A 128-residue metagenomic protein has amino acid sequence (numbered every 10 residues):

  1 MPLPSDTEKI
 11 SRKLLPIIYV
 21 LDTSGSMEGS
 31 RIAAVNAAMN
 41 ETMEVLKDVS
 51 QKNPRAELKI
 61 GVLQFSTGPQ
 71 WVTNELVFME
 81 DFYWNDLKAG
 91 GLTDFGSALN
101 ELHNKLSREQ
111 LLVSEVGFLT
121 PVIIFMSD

Functional and structural regions predicted by a protein language model:
M1-I18, T23-A33, S107-Q110, S114-V116: Acidic, polar low-complexity linker/tail segments
P2-S11, I60-V72, A98: Short N-terminal helix-initiation segments at or just after the protein's N-terminus
L14, G25-E57: …and closely analogous acidic/polar surface helices at protein-protein or active-site interfaces in A-domain-like
L15, A56-L58, G117-P121: Short coil/turn segments at beta-strand junctions that form active-site/ligand-binding loops
V20-S24, V35, V62, L102 (+1 more regions): DG-centered beta-turn motif at the end of beta-strands
S30-A33, E41, F78, T93-D94 (+1 more regions): Secondary-structure junction/capping motif
R55-D86: Short beta-strand-loop
Q70, D81-T120: Von Willebrand factor
